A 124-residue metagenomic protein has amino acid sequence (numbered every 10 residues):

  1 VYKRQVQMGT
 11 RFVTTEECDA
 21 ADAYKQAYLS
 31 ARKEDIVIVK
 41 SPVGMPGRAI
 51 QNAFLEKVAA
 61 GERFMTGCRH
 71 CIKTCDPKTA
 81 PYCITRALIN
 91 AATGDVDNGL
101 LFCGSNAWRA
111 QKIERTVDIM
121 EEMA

Functional and structural regions predicted by a protein language model:
K3-A124: Conserved active-site-proximal phosphate/metal-binding subdomains
